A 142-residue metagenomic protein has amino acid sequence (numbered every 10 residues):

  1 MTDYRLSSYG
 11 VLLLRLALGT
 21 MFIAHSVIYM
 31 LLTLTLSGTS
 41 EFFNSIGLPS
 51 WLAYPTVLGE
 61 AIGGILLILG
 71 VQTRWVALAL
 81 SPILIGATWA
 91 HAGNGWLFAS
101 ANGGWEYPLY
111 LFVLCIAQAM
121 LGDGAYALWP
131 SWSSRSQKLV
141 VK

Functional and structural regions predicted by a protein language model:
M1-L31, S50-L58, I62, I68-K142: Extended, low-polarity transmembrane helix blocks
L31-G47: Membrane-interface interhelical connector segments
